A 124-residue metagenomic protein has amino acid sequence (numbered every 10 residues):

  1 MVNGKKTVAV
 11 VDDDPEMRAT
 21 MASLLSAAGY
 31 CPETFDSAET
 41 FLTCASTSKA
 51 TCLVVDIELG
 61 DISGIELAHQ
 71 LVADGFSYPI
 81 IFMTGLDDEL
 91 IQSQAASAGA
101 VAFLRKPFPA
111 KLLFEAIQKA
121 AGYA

Functional and structural regions predicted by a protein language model:
K5-P15, M21-L25: Conserved acidic segment of CheY-like receiver
R18, G60: The feature encodes the CheY-like receiver
T34-C52: Acidic, metal-coordinating helix/loop segments flanking the phosphotransfer/catalytic sites of two-component signaling
D36-S37, S63-E66: Acidic catalytic/metal-coordinating carboxylates
I65-F76: Short amphipathic alpha-helix used as the core "switch/output" element in two-component signaling
E66, D87-A102: Alpha4 helix (beta4-alpha4-beta5 surface) of REC/receiver domains from two-component response regulators
L90, F108-Q118: C-terminal output helix
